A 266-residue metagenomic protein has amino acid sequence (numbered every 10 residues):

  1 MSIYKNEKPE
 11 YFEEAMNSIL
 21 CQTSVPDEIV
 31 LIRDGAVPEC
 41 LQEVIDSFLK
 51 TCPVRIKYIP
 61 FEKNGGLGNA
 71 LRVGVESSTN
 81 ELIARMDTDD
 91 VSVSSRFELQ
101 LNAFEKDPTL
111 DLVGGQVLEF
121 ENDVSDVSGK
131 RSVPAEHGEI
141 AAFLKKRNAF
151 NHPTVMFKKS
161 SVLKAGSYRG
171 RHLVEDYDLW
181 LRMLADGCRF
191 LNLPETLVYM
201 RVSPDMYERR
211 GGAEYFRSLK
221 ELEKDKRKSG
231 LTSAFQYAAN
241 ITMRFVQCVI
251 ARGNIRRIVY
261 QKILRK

Functional and structural regions predicted by a protein language model:
M16-P60: Acidic donor-binding segment of Leloir-type glycosyltransferases
F61-S78, L99: Glycine-rich, basic loop-to-helix element that forms the pyrophosphate-binding segment of sugar-nucleotide handling
I83: Short aromatic/hydrophobic "clamp" motif used to bind/position activated sugar donors
S95-S128: Conserved donor NDP-sugar-binding/catalytic core segment of glycosyltransferases
Q116, F190-L197: Catalytic beta-strand/loop signature of glycosyltransferases that borders the donor
Q116, K130-N148: Short, flexible, basic/aromatic active-site loop/helix in glycosyltransferases
H172-L181: Acidic donor-binding loop at a coil-to-helix junction in glycosyltransferase catalytic cores that engages
C188, M200-S203, E208-S233: Catalytic core of nucleotide-sugar-dependent glycosyltransferases
